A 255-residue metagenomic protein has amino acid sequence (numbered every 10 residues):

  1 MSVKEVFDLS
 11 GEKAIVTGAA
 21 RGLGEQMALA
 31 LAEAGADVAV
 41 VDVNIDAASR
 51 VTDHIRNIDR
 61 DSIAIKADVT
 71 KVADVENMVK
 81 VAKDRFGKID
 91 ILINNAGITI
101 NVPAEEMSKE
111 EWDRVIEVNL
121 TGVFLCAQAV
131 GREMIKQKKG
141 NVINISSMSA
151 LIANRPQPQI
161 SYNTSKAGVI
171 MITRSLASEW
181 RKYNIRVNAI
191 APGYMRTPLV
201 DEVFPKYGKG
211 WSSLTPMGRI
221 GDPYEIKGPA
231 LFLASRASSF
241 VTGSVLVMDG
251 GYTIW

Functional and structural regions predicted by a protein language model:
S2-F7, A230-L231, T242-W255: Short C-terminal tail/terminal secondary-structure segment of NAD(P)H-dependent dehydrogenase/reductase domains
K88, R181-R186, V241-G243: Short, small/polar-rich loop/turn modules that mediate ligand/substrate recognition or access, typified
P103-A104, E111-I116, V200, W211: Substrate-binding pocket helix/loop in short-chain dehydrogenase/reductase
A127, S165, T173: Active-site helix of classical SDR
R132, S178-K182, S239: Alpha-helical segment proximal to the catalytic Tyr-Lys
S147: Residue(s) in the substrate-gating loop at a strand-loop-helix junction that position the organic substrate next
T215-I226, A237: A conserved structural motif in NAD(P)-dependent oxidoreductases
